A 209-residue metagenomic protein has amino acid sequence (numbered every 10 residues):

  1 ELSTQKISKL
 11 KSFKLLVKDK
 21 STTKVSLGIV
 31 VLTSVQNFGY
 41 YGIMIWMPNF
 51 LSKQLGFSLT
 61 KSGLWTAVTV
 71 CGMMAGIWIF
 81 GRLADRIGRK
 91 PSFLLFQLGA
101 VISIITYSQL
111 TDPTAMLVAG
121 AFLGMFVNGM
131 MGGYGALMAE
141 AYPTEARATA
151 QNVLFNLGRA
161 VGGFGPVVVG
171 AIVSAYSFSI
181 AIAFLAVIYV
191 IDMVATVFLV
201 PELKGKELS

Functional and structural regions predicted by a protein language model:
K20-I77: Extracytoplasmic gate region of multi-pass secondary transporters
L51-S52, L83-A84, V169-S177: Interfacial helix-cap and linker-helix signal at transmembrane-aqueous boundaries of multi-pass secondary transporters
I77-G88: Helix-to-loop junctions at the C-terminal end of transmembrane segments in multipass secondary transporters
P91-T106: Structural signature of the two symmetry-related core transmembrane helices
S108-A119: Helix-loop junctions at membrane interfaces in 12-TM secondary transporters
M130-Y142: Intracellular juxtamembrane helix-capping segments at the cytosolic ends of symmetry-related transmembrane helices
A141-S174: A late C-terminal transmembrane helix in Major Facilitator Superfamily
A186-S209: Multi-pass alpha-helical transporter architecture, strongest for 12-TM Major Facilitator/SLC carriers used
